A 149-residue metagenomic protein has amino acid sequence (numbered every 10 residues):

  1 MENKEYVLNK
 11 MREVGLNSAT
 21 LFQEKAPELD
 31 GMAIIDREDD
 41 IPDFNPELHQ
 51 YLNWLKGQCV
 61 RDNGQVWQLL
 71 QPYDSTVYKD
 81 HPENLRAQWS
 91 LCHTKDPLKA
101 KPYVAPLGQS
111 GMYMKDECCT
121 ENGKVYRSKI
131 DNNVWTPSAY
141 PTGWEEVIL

Functional and structural regions predicted by a protein language model:
E2-L149: Tryptophan-rich substrate-binding surfaces of secreted polymer-degrading and adhesive proteins
